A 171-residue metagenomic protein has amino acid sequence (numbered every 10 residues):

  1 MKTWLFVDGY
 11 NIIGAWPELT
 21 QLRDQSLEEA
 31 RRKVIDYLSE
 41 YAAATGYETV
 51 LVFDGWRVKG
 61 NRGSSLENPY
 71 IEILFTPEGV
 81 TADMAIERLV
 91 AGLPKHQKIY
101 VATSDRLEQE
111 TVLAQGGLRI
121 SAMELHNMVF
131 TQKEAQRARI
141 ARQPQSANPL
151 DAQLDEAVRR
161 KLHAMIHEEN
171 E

Functional and structural regions predicted by a protein language model:
T3-V7, N11-E171: Nuclease catalytic cores that cleave nucleic-acid phosphodiester bonds, predominantly acidic two-metal-ion
